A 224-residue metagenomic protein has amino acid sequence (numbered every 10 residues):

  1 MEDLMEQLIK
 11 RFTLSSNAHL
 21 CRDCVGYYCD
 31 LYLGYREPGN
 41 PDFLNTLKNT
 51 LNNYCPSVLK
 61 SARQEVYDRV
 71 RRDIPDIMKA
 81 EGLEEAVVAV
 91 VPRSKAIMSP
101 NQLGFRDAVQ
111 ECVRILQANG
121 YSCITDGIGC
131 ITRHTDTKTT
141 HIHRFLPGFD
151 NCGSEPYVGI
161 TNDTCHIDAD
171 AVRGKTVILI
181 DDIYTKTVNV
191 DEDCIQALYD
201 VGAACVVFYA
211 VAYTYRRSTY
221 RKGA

Functional and structural regions predicted by a protein language model:
E2-E6, R11, D191-A224: PRPP-dependent phosphoribosyltransferase catalytic core
E2-V87, S94-L103, T132-D170, Y213-T214 (+1 more regions): Active-site-facing substrate-recognition patch
L47, G127, N162-K186: Mobile, glycine- and charge-enriched loop segments and immediately flanking short secondary-structure elements within
V87, I178, V206-Y209: A structural signal for isolated positions on well-ordered beta-strands in alpha/beta enzyme cores
V90-P92, H134, I180-D181, T187-V188: Short His-Asn-centered micro-motif
N101-R106, V188-E192: Conserved strand-to-helix beginnings and helix N-cap segments that scaffold or border functional pockets
D107, Y121-H134: Long, charge-dense
L116-Q117, L198: Hydrophobic alpha-helical packing residues
